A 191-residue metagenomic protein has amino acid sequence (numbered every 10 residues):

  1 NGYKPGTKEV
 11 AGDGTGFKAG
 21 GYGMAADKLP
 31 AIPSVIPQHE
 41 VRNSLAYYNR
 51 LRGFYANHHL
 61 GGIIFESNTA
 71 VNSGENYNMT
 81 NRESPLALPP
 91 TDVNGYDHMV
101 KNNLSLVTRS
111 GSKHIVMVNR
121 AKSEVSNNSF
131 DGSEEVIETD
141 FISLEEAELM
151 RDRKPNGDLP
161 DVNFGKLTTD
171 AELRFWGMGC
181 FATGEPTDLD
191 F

Functional and structural regions predicted by a protein language model:
N1-G165, D170: Glycine- and acidic/polar-rich repeat regions and solenoidal domains
G157-F191: Long C-terminal extensions of eukaryotic subunits of large macromolecular complexes
